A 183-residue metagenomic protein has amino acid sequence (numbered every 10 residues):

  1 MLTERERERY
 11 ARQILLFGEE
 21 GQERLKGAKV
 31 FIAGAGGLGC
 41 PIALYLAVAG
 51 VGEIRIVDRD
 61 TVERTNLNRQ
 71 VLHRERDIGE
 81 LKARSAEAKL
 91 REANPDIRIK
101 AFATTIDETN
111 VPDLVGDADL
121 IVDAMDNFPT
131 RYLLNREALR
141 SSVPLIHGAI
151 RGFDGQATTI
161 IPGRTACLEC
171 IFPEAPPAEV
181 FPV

Functional and structural regions predicted by a protein language model:
M1-V183: Adenine nucleotide-associated cytosolic modules
